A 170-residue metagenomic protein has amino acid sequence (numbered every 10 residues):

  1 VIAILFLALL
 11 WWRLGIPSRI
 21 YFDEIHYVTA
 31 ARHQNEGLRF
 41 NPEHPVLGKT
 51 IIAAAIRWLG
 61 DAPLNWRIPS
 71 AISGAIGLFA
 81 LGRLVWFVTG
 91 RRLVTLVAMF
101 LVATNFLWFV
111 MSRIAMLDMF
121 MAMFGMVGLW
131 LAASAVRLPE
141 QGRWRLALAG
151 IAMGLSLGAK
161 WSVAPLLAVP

Functional and structural regions predicted by a protein language model:
V1-I2, L81-T104, M123, E140-W144: Transmembrane-helix signature of polytopic, membrane-embedded enzymes that assemble or transfer cell-envelope glycans
V1-I20, T104: Transmembrane signal-anchor helices characteristic of membrane glycosylation enzymes that use polyprenol
I2-F6, A98-A103, V110, W130 (+2 more regions): Short helix- or helix-capping micro-motifs that position conserved polar/aromatic residues at function-defining sites
I16-V28, R39-I51, D61-L64: Extracytoplasmic catalytic/substrate-binding loops of multi-pass membrane glycan-assembly enzymes
Y21, L107-M121: Short acidic/glycine- and proline-prone juxtamembrane loop motifs at membrane-interface regions of multi-pass membrane
R32, A80, L101, F120-P139 (+1 more regions): Specific aromatic-rich, kink-prone transmembrane helix
I68-T89, V127, L131: Transmembrane-helix motifs of polytopic, lipid-linked glycan transferases
V88-R92, G128-L146, S156: Membrane-interface transmembrane helices that cradle and orient dolichyl/undecaprenyl
